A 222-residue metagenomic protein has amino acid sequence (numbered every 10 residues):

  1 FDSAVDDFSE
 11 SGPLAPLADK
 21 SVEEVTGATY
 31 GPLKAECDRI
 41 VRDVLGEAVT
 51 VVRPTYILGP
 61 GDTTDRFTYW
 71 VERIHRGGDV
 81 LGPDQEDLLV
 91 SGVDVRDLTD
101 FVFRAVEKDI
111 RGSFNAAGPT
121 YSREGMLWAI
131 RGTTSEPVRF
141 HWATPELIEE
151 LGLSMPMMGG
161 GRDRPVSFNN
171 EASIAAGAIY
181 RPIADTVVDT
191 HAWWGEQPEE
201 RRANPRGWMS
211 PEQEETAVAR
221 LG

Functional and structural regions predicted by a protein language model:
F1-A35, D43, T50: Conserved Rossmann-fold NAD(P)-dependent oxidoreductase catalytic core, especially the SDR/UDP-sugar
A35-G61: Conserved beta-loop-beta element that borders a ligand/cofactor-binding pocket
G59, P83-L88, F114-Y121, R131 (+1 more regions): Glycine-rich Rossmann NAD(P)(H)-binding loop
D62, V93, Y121, F168 (+1 more regions): Residue-level signal for the nucleotide or nucleotide-sugar donor/cofactor binding architecture
D65-W70, P83-K108, G112, D185: Substrate-positioning beta->alpha
V71-P83, E136-R139: A short C-terminal helix-loop "cap" of Rossmann-like NAD(P)-dependent dehydrogenase/epimerase domains
F101-R164, E171, P198-G222: Mid/C-terminal beta-alpha module of Rossmann-like enzyme folds, strongest in SDR-family dehydrogenases/epimerases
F168-G177, D185-V187: A conserved mid-domain beta-alpha-beta active-site/ligand-binding segment of alpha/beta enzyme cores
